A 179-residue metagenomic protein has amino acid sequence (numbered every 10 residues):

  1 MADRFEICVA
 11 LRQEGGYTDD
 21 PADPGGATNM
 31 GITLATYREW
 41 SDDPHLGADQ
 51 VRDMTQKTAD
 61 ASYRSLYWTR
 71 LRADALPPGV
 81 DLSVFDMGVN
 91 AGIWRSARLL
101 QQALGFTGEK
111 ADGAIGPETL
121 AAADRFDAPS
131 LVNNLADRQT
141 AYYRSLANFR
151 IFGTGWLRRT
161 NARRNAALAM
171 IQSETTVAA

Functional and structural regions predicted by a protein language model:
M1-A179: Cell-wall polysaccharide-cleaving catalytic domain and substrate-binding groove, primarily in peptidoglycan/chitin
